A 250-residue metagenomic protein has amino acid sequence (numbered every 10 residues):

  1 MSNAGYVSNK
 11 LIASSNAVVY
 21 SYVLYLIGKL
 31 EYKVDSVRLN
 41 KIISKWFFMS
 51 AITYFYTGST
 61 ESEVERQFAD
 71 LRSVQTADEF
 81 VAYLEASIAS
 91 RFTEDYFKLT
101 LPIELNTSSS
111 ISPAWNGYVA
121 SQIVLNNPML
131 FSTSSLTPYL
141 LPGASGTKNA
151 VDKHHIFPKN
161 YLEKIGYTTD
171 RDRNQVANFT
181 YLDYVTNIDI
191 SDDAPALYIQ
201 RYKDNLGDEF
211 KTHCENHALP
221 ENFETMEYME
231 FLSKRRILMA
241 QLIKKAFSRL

Functional and structural regions predicted by a protein language model:
M1-Y32: Structured, charged N-terminal subsegments at the starts of enzyme catalytic cores and at intra-chain domain/subunit
L11-V19, V37-N40, T147, D170-R173 (+2 more regions): Conserved structured core elements
Y32-V34, Y54-G58, L162-I165, I190-L197 (+1 more regions): Short conserved micro-motifs at the rims of enzyme active sites and ligand-binding pockets
D35-A51: Short secondary-structure subsegments characteristic of cysteine-rich extracellular domains
A51-K153, Y161: Intrinsically disordered, low-complexity N-proximal targeting/linker segments that flank membranes
A144-N178: Histidine-centered nuclease catalytic patch
Q175, F179-K203: Short Cys/His-centered divalent metal-binding micro-motifs
K211-L250: C-terminal, well-folded lobe of enzymatic/effector domains
